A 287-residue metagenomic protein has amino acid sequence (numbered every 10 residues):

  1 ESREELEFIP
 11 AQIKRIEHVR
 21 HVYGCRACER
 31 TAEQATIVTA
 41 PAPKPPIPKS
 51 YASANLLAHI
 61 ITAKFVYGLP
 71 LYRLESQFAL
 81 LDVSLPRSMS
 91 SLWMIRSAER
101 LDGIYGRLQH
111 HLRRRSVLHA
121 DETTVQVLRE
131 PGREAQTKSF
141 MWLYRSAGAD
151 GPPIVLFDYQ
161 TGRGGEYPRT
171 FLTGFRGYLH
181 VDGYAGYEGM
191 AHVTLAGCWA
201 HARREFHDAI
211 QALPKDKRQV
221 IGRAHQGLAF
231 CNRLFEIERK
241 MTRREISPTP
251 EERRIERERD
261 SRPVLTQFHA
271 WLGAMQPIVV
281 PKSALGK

Functional and structural regions predicted by a protein language model:
E1-Y23: Charged, often Cys/His-bearing segments associated with DNA-binding zinc-finger transcription factors
R15-K287: Catalytic center-proximal scaffold of phosphoryl-transfer enzymes
